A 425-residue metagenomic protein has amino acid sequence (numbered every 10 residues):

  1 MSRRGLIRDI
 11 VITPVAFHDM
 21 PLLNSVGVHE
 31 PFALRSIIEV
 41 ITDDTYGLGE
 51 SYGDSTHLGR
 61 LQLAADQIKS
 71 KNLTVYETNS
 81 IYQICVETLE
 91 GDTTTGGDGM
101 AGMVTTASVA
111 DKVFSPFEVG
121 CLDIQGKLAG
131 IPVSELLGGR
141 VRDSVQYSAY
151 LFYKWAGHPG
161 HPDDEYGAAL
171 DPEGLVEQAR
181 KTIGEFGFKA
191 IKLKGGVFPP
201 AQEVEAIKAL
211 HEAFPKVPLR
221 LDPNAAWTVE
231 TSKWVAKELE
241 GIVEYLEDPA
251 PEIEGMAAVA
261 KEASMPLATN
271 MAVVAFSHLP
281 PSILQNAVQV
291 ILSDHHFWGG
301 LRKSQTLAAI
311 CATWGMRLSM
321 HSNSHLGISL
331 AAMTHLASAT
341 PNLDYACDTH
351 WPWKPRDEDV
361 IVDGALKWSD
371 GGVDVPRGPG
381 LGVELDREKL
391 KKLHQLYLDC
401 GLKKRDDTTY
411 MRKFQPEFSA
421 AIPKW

Functional and structural regions predicted by a protein language model:
S2-D43, G47-L48, Y52, P352-I361 (+2 more regions): Structured beta-strand/loop patches that form or line metal/cofactor-binding pockets in enzymes
I41, T45-L128, P416-W425: Metal- or metallocofactor-binding catalytic centers and their adjacent structured scaffolds across diverse enzyme
D44, F117, G130, I191 (+6 more regions): Conserved, mostly hydrophobic/aromatic
S51, A107, A149-L151, L193-G195 (+6 more regions): A cross-domain feature marking catalytic cores of carbohydrate-active enzymes and several ubiquitous metabolic/repair
K112, V119-P159, H325: Glycine-rich, aromatic-flanked loop segments that form ligand/cofactor-binding clefts across common enzyme folds
G138, D143-A263: Metal-dependent enolase-superfamily TIM-barrel catalytic cores that perform enediolate-based chemistry
E238, P251-A268, V273-G380, E384: Shared catalytic-loop signature of beta/alpha-barrel
L381-W425: Extended hydrophobic packing segments that form well-structured cores
